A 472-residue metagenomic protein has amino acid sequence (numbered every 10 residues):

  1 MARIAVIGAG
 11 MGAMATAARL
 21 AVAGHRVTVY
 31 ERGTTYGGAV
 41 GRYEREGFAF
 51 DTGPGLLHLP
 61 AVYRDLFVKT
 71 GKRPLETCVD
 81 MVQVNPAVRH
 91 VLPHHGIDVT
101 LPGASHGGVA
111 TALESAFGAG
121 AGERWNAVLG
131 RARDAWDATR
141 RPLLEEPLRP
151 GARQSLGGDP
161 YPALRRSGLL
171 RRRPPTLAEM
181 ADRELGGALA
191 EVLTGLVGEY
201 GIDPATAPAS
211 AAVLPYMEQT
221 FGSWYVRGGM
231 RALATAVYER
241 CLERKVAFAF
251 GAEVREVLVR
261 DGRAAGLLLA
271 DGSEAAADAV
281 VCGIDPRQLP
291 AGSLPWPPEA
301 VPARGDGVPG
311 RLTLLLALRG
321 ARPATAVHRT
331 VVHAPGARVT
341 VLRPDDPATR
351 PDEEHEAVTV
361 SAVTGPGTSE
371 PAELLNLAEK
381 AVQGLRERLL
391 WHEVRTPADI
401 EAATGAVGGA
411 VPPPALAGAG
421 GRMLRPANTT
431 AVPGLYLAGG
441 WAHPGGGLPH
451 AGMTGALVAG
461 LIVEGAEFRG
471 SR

Functional and structural regions predicted by a protein language model:
M1-I4, A23, A417, E467-G470: Extreme N-terminal leader/targeting segments of oxidoreductases
A2-P142: N-terminal glycine-rich phosphate/pyrophosphate-binding loop and immediately adjacent elements
P54, G440-A466: A conserved FAD-binding loop/helix module that cradles the flavin
R133-R244, G409-L416: Active-site/ligand-binding neighborhood in enzyme catalytic cores
A188-Y200, G384-P444: A glycine-rich dinucleotide-binding beta-alpha-beta segment and adjacent secondary-structure elements that constitute
C241-V254: A conserved beta-strand/loop element that lines the FAD pocket in flavoprotein oxidoreductases
R255-E353: Mid-domain catalytic core of redox enzymes that form a hydrophobic substrate pocket/lid adjacent to a catalytic redox
L314-A403: C-terminal segments that line or cap access tunnels to active or ligand-binding sites in enzymes and enzyme-associated
